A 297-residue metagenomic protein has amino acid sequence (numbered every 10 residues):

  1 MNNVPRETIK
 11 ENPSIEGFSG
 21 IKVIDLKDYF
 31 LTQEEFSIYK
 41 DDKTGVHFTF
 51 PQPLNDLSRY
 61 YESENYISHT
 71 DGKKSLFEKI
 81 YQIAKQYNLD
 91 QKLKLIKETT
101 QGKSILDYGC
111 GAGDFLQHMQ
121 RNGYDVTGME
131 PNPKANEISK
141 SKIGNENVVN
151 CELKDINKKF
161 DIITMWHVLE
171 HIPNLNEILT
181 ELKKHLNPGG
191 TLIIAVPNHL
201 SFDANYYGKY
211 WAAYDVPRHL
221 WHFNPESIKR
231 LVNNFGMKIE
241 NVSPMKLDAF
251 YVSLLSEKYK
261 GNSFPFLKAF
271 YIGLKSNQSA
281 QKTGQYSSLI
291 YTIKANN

Functional and structural regions predicted by a protein language model:
M1-W166, N176-L179, P244-M245, E257 (+3 more regions): Conserved N-terminal segment of class I S-adenosyl-L-methionine
P13-K22, P225-S243: A SAM-dependent methyltransferase catalytic signature shared across enzymes that methylate proteins
V126, L192-I194: Hydrophobic/aromatic residues located in beta-strands of well-ordered beta-sheets within soluble catalytic
W166-P173, A195: Short catalytic micro-motifs in class I SAM-dependent methyltransferases
P173-E177, A204: Short N-terminal helix/helix-N-cap motif within the alpha/beta-hydrolase-1
N176-T191: A short glycine-rich, Lys/Arg-flanked "PGG" loop and its adjoining helix->strand segment in the class I
I194-W221, E226-V232, L255-K258: Short, glycine-/aromatic-enriched active-site segment of Class I SAM-dependent methyltransferases
E240-F266: Conserved catalytic loop of SAM-dependent methyltransferase domains
